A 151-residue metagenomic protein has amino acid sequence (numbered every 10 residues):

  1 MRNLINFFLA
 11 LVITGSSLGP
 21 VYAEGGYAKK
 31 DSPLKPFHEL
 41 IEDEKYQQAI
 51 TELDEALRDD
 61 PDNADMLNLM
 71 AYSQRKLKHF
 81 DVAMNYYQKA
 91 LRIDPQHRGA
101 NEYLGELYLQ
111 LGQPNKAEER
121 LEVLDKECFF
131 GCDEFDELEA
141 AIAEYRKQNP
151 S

Functional and structural regions predicted by a protein language model:
G25-D31, E118-S151: Terminal, low-structured helical/coil segments at or just beyond the last alpha-helical repeat
G26-D59: Alpha-helical segment of the N-proximal tetratricopeptide repeat
D59, I93, K126-F130: Structural marker of alpha-solenoid helical repeat scaffolds
N63, H97, G131-C132: Residue-level recognition of tetratricopeptide repeat
L69, Y103, E137-A141: Canonical tetratricopeptide repeat
